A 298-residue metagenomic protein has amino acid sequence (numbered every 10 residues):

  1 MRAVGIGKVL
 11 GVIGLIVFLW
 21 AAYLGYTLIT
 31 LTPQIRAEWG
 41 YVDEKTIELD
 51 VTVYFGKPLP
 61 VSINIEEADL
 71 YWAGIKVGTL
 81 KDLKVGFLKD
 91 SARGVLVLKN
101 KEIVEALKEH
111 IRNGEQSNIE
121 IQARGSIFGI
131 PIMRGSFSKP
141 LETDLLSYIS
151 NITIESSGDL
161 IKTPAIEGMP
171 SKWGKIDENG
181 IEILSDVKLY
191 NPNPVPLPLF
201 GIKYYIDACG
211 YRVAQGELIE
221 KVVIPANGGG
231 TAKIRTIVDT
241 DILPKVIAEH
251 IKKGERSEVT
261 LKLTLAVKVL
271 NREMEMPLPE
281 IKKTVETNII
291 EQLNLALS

Functional and structural regions predicted by a protein language model:
R2-S298: Extracellular/lumenal and peripheral-membrane lipid-interaction modules
